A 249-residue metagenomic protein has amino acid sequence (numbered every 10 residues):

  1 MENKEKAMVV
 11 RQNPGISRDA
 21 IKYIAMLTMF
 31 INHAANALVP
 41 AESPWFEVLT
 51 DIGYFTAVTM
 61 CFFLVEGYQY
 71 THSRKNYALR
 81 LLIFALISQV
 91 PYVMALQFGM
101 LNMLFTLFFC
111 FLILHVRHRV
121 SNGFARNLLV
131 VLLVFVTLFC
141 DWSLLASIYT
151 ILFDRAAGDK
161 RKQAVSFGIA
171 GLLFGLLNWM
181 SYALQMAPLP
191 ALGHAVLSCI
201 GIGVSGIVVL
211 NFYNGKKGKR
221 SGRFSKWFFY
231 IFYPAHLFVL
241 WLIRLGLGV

Functional and structural regions predicted by a protein language model:
M1-V249: Alpha-helical transmembrane segments and their immediate juxtamembrane cytosolic regions
